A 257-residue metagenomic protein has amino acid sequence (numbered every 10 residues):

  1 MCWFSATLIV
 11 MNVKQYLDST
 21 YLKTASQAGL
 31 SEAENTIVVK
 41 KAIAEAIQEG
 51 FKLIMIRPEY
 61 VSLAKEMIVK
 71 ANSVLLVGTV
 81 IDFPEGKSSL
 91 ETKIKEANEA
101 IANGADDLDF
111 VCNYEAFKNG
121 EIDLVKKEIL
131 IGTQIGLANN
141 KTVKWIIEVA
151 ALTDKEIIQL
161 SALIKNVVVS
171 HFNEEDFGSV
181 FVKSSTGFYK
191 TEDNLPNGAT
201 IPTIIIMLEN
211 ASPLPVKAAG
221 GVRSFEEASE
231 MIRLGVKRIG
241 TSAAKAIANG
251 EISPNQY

Functional and structural regions predicted by a protein language model:
I9-K40, Q134, I206-L214, V222-Y257: Alpha/beta catalytic cores of nucleotide-metabolism and tRNA/nucleoside-modifying enzymes
V10-L90: Conserved N-terminal beta1-alpha1 strand-loop-helix module at the mouth
Q15-S19, K23, I54-I56, L76-I81 (+5 more regions): Hydrophobic faces of well-ordered beta-strands that scaffold small-molecule active sites in alpha/beta enzyme cores
K65-D82, D123-K144, A162-V168, P196-K217: Alpha-helix-loop-beta-strand connector modules within alpha/beta enzyme cores
E85-N98, N119-E128: Glycine-rich anion/phosphate-binding loops
L90-A97, T153-A162, V222-G235: Catalytic cores of alpha/beta
A105-A116, F172-D193, V222-Y257: Glycine-rich phosphate-binding active-site loops on the catalytic face of alpha/beta enzymes
D107-S179, G187-K190: Conserved anion-binding
